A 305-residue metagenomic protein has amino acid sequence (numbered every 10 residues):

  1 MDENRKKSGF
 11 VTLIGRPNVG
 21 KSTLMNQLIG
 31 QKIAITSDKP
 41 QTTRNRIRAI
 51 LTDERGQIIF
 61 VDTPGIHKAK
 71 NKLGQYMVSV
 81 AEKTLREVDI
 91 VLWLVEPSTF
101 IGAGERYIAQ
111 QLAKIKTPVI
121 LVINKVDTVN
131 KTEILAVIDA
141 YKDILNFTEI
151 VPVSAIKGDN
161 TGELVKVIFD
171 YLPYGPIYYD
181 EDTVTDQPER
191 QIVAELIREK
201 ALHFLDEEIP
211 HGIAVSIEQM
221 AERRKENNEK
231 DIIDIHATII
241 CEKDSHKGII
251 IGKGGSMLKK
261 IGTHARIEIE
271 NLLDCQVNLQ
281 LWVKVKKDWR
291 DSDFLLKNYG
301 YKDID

Functional and structural regions predicted by a protein language model:
M1-E87: Conserved G1/Walker A P-loop phosphate-binding module
G20, N160, M257: Conserved glycine(s) of the Walker
Q31, I50, E54, A69 (+10 more regions): Conserved, well-folded catalytic cores of nucleic-acid-processing and energy-transducing macromolecular machines
T43, I66-K68, F100-I101, V129-N130 (+1 more regions): Catalytic P-loop NTPase motifs of RecA-like helicase/translocase cores
T52-Q57, S79-I150, E222-E226: Conserved C-terminal guanine-recognition region of P-loop GTPase G domains, centered on the G4
D62, N124, S154: Active-site glycine-centered loops adjacent to acidic/histidine catalytic or metal-binding residues that shape
T117-P118, D127-E189: Canonical P-loop GTPase G-domain recognition
E189-D305: P-loop NTP-binding site
